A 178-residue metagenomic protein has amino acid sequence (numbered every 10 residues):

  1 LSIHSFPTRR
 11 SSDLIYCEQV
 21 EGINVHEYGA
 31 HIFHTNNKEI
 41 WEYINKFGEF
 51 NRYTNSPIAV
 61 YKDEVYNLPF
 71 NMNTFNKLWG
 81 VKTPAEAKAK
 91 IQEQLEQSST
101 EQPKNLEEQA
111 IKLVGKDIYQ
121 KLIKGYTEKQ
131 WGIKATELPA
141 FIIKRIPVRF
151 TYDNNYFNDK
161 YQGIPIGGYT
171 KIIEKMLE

Functional and structural regions predicted by a protein language model:
L1-S11: Short, small-residue-biased leader/transition segments that mark boundaries at the very start of proteins
I3, I32, Y161-I164: Pocket-edge positions in alpha/beta enzyme catalytic cores
R10-V20: Glycine-rich "HGGG/HGxG" loop immediately N-terminal to the catalytic nucleophile of the alpha/beta-hydrolase
S12, I40-W41, Y119-Q120: Internal amphipathic alpha-helical segments of the cytochrome P450 catalytic fold
Y16, W41, N45, E174-E178: Class I S-adenosyl-L-methionine
E21-Q97: Dinucleotide-binding Rossmann-like beta1-alpha1 core, especially the glycine-rich loop that anchors the ADP
E64-Y66, N73-E178: Active-site/ligand-binding neighborhood in enzyme catalytic cores
